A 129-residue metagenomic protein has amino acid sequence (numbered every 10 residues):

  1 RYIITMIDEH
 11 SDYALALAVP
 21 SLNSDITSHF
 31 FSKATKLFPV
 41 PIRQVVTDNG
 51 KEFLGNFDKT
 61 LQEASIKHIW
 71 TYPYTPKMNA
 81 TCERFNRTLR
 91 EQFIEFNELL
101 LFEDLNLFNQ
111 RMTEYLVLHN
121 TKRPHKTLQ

Functional and structural regions predicted by a protein language model:
Y2, A16-V40: Active-site beta-loop-alpha junctions of metal-dependent nucleic acid enzymes, especially the RNase H-like/DDE
D8-E9: Short, acidic, Ser/Thr-enriched surface-loop or helix-capping motifs
D12-L17, I69-T71, E95: Short small-residue beta-strand/loop micro-motif enriched in glycine and branched aliphatics
R43-Q44: Residues at the N-termini of beta-strands
T47-Q62, H68-Q92, N106-N109, T113: RNase H-like two-metal-ion nuclease catalytic core shared by retroviral integrases and related mobile-element nucleases
E95-E103: Short, polar/flexible loop-turn hinges at active-site or ligand-entry regions and domain interfaces
Q110-Q129: Charged, gly/pro-enriched flexible loop segments at helix/strand junctions
